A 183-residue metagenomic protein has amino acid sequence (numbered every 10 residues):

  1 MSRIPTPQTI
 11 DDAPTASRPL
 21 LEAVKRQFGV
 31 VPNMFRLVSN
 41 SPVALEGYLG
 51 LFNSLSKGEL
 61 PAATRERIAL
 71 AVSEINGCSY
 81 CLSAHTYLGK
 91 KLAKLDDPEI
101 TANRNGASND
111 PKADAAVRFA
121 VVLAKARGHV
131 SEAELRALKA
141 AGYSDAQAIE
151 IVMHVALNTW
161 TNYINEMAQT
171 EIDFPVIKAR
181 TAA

Functional and structural regions predicted by a protein language model:
M1-A183: Hydrophobic alpha-helical segments
